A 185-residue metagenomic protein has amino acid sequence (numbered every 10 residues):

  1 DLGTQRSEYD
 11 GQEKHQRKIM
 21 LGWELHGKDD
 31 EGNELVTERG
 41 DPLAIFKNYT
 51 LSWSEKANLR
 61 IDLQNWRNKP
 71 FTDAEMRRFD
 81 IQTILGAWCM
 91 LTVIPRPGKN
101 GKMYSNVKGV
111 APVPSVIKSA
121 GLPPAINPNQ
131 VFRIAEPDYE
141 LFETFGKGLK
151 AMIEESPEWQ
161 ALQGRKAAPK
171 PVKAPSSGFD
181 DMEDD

Functional and structural regions predicted by a protein language model:
D1-D185: Short beta-rich binding modules
